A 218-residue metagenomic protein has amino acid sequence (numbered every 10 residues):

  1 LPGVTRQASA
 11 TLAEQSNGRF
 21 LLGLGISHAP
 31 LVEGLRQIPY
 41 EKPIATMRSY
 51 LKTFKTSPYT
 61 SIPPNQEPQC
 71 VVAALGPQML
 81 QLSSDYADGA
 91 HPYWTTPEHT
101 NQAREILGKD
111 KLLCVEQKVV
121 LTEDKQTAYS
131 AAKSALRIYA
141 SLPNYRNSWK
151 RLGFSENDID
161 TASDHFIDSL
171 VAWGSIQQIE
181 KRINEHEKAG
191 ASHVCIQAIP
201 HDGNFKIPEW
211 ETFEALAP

Functional and structural regions predicted by a protein language model:
L1-P218: Active-site-adjacent structural elements that line small-molecule/cofactor binding pockets in enzymes
